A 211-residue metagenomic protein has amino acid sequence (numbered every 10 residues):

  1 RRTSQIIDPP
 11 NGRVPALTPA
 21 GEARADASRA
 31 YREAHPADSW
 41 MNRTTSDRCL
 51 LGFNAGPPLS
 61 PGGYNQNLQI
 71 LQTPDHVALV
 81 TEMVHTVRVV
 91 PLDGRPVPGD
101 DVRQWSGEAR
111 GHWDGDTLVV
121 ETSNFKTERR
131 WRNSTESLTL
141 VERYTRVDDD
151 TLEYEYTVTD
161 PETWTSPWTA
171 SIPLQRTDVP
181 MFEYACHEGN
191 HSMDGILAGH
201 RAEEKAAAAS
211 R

Functional and structural regions predicted by a protein language model:
R1-R211: PEST-like low-complexity, intrinsically disordered acidic/proline/serine-rich tracts that flank trafficking/processing
